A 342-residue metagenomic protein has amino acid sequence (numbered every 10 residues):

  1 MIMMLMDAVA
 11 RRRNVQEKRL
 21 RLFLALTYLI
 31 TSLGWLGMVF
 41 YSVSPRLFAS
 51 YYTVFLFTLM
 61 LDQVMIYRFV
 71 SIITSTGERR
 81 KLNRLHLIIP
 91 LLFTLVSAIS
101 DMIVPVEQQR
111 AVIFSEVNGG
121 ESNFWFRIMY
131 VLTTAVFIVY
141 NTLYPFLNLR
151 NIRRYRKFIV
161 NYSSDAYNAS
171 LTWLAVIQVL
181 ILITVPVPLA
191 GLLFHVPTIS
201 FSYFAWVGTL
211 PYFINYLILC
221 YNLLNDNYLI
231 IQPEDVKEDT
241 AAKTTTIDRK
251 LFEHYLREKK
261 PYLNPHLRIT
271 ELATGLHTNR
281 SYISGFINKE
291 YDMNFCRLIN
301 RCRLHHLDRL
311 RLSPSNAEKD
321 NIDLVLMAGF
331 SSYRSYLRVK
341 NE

Functional and structural regions predicted by a protein language model:
M1-A98: N-terminal low-complexity or simple alpha-helical regulatory segments that function as activation/interaction modules
M1-I2, L59-S71, V136-L147, I214-Y221: Hydrophobic cores of alpha-helical transmembrane segments in multi-pass inner/ER membrane proteins, independent
A10, S71-S75, L149-A166: Cytoplasmic membrane-interface regions of multi-pass membrane proteins
F23-G34, F55, H86-F93, Y130-T133 (+3 more regions): Hydrophobic alpha-helical transmembrane segments of polytopic
T74-I103, W125-V131, S164-V179: The cytoplasmic-loop to transmembrane-helix boundary for the fourth helix
S100-Q109, V117-R150, S202-G208: Extracellular-loop-to-transmembrane junctions of the mid-late helices
V176-E234: Interfacial "cap-and-anchor" motif at the non-cytosolic start of specific transmembrane alpha-helices
Y221-E342: Membrane-proximal linker segments that couple transmembrane helices to downstream signaling/catalytic modules
